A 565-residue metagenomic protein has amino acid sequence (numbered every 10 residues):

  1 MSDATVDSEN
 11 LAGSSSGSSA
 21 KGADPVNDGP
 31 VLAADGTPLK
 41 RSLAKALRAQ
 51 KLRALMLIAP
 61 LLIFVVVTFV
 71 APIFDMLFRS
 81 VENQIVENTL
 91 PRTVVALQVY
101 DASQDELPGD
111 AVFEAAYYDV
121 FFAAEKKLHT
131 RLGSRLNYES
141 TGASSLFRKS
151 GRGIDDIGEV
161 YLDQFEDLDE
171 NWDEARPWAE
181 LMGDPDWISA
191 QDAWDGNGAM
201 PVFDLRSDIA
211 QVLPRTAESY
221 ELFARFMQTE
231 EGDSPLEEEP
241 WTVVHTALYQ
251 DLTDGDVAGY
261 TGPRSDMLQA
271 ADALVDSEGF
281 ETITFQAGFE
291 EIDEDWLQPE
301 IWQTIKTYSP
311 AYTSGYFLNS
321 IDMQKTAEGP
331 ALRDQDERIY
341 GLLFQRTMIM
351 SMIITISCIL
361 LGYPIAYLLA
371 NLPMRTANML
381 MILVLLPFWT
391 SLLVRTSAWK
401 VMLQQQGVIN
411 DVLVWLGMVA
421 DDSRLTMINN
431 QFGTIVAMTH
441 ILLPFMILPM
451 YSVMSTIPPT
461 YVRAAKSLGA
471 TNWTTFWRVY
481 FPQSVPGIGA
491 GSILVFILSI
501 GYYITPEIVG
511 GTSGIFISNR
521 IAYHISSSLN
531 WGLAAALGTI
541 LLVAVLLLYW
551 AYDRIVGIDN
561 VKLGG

Functional and structural regions predicted by a protein language model:
M1-L52, D75, R79-G341: Membrane-topology segments of multi-pass transport proteins
K40-L47, K325, R395-T439, V509-T512: Membrane-interfacial helix termini and adjacent extracytoplasmic/periplasmic loops of multi-pass transporters
K40-S42, A46, D75-M76, I353-L385 (+3 more regions): Transmembrane-helix boundary motif in ABC transporter permease subunits
L55, L368-W399, V462-R463, F476 (+2 more regions): Cytoplasmic-entry segments and transmembrane alpha-helices of multi-pass inner-membrane transporters
M56-L57, Q298, I339-M350, V414-F445: Loop-to-helix entry region at the N-terminal start of transmembrane alpha-helices in multi-pass membrane transporters
L90-A96, V257-Y260, A270, E507 (+1 more regions): Interhelical loop and adjacent transmembrane-helix boundary motif in polytopic membrane transport permeases
H440, F445-Y451, P458, N472-G501: Transmembrane alpha-helices
Y451-V462, K466, A535-G565: C-terminal transmembrane helix and the adjacent membrane-cytosol boundary/short C-terminal tail of inner/organellar
